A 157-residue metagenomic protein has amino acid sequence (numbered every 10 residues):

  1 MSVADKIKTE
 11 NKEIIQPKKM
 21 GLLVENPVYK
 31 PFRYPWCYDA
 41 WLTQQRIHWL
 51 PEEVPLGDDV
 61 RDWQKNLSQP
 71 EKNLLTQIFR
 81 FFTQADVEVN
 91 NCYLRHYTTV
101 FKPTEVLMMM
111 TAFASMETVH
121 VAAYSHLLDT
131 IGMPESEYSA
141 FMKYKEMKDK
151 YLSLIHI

Functional and structural regions predicted by a protein language model:
M1-D58, Q64-L67, E71-N73, K102-M108: Extreme N-terminal leader/anchor segments
H48-E52, L56, V89, E135 (+1 more regions): Short secondary-structure junctions and interdomain/linker hinges
Q69-T99, V119: Alpha-helical bundle segments that constitute or directly flank the non-heme di-iron/ferroxidase center
Q77-R80, M108-T111, S115: A generic "alpha-helical surface" signal
H96-M108, D129-S136: Inter-helical turn/loop segments and adjacent helix faces that build the functional surface of alpha-helical bundle
T111-K143: Carboxylate/His-rich catalytic cores and anion/metal-binding grooves
M142-K148, L152-S153: Long, K/E/R/D-enriched contiguous segments that form extended
I155-I157: Conserved small/polar residues in nucleotide/adenosyl-binding loops
